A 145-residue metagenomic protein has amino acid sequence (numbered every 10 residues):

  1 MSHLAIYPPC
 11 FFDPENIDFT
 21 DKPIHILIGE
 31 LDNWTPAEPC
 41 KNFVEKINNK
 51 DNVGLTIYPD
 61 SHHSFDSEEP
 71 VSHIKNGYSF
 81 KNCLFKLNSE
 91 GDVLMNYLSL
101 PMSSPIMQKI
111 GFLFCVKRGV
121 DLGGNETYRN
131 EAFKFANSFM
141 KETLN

Functional and structural regions predicted by a protein language model:
M1-D21, N33, E38: Primarily recognizes the serine-hydrolase "nucleophile elbow" in alpha/beta-hydrolase and SGNH/GDSL folds
M1-S2, D21-P23, N49-G54: Loop/turn elements at helix/coil->beta-strand transitions in domains of secreted/extracellular proteins
H3-Y7, L27, T56-P59: Alpha/beta-hydrolase-fold catalytic nucleophile elbow
E15, C40, E68-V71: Short, function-defining helix-loop hinge/capping sites that tune catalysis or transport
T20, H25-I28, D32, Y58: Short beta-strand/loop motif that positions the catalytic acidic residue of the alpha/beta-hydrolase fold
H25-I26, W34, E38, N42-E45: Extracytoplasmic, non-cytosolic globular domains
L31-T35, H63-S64: Acidic catalytic loop of the alpha/beta-hydrolase fold
E45-V53, P59-N145: Alpha/beta-hydrolase-fold serine-hydrolase catalytic core, especially in secreted/extracellular enzymes
